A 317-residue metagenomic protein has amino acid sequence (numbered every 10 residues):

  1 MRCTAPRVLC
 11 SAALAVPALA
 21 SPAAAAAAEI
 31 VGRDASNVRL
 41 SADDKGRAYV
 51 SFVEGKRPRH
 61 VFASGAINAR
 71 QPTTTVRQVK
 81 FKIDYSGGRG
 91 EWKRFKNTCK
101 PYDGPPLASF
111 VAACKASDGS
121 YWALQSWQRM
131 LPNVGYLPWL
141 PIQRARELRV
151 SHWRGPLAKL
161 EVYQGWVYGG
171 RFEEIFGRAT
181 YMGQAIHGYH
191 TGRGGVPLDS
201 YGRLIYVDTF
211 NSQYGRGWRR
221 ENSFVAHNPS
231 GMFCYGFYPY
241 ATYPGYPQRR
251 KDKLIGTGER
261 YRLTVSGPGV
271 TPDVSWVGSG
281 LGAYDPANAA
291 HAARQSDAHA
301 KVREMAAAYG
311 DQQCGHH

Functional and structural regions predicted by a protein language model:
M1-C10: Bacterial N-terminal signal peptides that target proteins for export
A13: N-terminal loops that bind phosphate or other acidic moieties and the adjacent beta-alpha structural core
V16-A25: C-terminal segment of classical bacterial N-terminal signal peptides
A26-H317: Extracellular, repeat-based ectodomains that mediate carbohydrate processing or recognition
